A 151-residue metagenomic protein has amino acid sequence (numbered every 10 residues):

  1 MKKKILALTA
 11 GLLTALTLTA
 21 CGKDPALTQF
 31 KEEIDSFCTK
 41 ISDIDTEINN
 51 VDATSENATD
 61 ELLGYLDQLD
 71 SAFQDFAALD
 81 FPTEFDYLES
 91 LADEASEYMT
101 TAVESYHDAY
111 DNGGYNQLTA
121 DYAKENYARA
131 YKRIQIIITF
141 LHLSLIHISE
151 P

Functional and structural regions predicted by a protein language model:
M1-D24: Sec-dependent N-terminal signal peptides of Gram-positive bacterial secreted proteins and lipoproteins
C21-L63: Immediate post-signal-peptide N-terminus of mature secreted/exported proteins
I34, L62, L69, L88 (+3 more regions): Hydrophobic packing residues in well-ordered alpha-helices of helical domains and bundles
D70-S96: Short, solvent-exposed, charged loop/turn and helix-capping segments that join or cap alpha-helices on peripheral
A72-D80, A102-Y110, K132-H142: Amphipathic alpha-helical coiled-coil segments
V103-Y131: Polar/charged, Q/E/K-enriched amphipathic alpha-helical segments with strong coiled-coil propensity that act as
L143-P151: Residue-level detector of conserved catalytic or cofactor/ligand-binding positions in enzyme active sites
